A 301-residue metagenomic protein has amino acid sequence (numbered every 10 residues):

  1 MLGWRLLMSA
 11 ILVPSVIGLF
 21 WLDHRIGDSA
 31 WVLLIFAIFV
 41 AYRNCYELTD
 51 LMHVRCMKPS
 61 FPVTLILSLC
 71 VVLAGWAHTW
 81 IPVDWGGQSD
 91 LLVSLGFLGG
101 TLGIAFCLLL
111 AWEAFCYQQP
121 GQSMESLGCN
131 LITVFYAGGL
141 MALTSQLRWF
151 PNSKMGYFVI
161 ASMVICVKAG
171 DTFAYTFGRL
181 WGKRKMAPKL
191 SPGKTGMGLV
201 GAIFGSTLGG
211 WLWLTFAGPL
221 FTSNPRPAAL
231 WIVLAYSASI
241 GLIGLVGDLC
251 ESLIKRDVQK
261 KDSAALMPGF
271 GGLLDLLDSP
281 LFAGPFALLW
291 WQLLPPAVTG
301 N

Functional and structural regions predicted by a protein language model:
M1-S239: Membrane-embedded alpha-helical bundles of polytopic integral membrane proteins
A174-G178, K255, A283: Generic transmembrane alpha-helix signature in multi-pass membrane proteins, especially transporters/channels
T222-A228, F270-G272, L277, P296-A297: Short, conserved aromatic-histidine micro-motifs
I243-G244: Hydrophobic, small-residue-rich transmembrane alpha-helices and their short perimembrane loops in multi-pass membrane
R256-P280: Interfacial loop-to-transmembrane junctions
L276-Q292: Final/C-terminal transmembrane alpha-helix of multipass membrane proteins
W290-N301: Juxtamembrane boundary at the C-terminal end of a transmembrane helix
